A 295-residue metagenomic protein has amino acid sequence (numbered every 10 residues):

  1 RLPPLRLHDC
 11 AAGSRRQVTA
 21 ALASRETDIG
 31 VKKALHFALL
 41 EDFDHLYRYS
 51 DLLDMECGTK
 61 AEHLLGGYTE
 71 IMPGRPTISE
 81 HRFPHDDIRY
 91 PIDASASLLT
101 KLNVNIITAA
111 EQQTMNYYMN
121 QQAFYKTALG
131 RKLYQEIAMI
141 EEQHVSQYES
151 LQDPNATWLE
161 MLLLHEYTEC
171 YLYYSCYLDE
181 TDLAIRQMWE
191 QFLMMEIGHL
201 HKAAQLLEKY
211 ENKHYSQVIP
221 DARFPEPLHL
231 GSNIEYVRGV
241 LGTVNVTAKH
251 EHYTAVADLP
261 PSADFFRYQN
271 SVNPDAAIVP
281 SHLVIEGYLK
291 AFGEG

Functional and structural regions predicted by a protein language model:
R1-G295: Non-heme di-metal
